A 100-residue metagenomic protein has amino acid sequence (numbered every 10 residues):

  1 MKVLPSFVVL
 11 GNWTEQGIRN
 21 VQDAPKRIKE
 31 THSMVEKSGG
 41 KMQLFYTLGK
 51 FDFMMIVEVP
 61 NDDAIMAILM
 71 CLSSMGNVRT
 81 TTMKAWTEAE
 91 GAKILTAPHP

Functional and structural regions predicted by a protein language model:
M1, T47, L72-S74: A generic structural signal for short, solvent-exposed coil/turn residues that cap or connect secondary-structure
M1-K37, K41, K50-F51, W86-P100: Short S/T/G/P-rich N-terminal loop/turn motif that feeds into the first structured element of a domain
V8-N12, L48-I68: Short, well-ordered beta-strand segments in beta-rich or mixed alpha/beta enzyme and ligand-binding folds
S38-F45, T80-T81: A short linear hydrophobic-aromatic micro-motif
V59-A89: An amphipathic, aromatic/His-enriched active-site/gating alpha helix that lines ligand/cofactor pockets
